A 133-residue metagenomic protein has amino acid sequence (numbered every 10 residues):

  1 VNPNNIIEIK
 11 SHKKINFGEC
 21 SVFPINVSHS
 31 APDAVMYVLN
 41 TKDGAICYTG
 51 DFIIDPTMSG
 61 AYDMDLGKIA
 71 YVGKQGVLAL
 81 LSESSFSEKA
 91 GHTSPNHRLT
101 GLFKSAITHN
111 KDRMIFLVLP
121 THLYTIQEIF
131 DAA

Functional and structural regions predicted by a protein language model:
V1-D131: His/Asp/Glu-rich metal-coordinating catalytic cores of metallo-dependent phosphodiesterases/hydrolases acting on
